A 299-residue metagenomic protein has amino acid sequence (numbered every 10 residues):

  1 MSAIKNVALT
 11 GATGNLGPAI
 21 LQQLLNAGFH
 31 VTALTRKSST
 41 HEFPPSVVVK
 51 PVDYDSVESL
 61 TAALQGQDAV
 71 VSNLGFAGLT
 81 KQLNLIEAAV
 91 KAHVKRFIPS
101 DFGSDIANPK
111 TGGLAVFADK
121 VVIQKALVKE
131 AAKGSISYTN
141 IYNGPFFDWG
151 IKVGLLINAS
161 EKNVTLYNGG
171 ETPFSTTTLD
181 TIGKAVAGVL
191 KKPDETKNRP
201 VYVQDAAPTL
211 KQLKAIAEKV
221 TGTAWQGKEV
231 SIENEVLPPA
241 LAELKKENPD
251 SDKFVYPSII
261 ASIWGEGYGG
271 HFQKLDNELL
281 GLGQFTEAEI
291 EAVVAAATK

Functional and structural regions predicted by a protein language model:
S2-S46, D55-E58, L79-T80, A92 (+2 more regions): Oxidoreductase cofactor-interface core, primarily capturing Rossmann-like NAD(P)-dependent enzymes
A8, K50, I98: Conserved Rossmann-like nucleotide-binding pocket used by diverse enzymes that bind dinucleotide cofactors
V48-D68: Conserved Rossmann-fold cofactor-binding substructure of NAD(P)-dependent oxidoreductases
P51, R96, T223-V230: Short hydrophobic/aromatic-enriched beta-strand-loop microsegments
T61, L179-A187, T286-A295: Short, amphipathic alpha-helical "lid/cap" segments that border enzyme active or binding sites
Q65-D101, D119-L127: NAD(P)-cofactor binding segment of oxidoreductase domains
G66, G188, K219, A296-K299: Residues within well-ordered alpha-helical secondary structure of globular protein domains
N234-K299: A hydrophobic C-terminal alpha-helical subdomain
